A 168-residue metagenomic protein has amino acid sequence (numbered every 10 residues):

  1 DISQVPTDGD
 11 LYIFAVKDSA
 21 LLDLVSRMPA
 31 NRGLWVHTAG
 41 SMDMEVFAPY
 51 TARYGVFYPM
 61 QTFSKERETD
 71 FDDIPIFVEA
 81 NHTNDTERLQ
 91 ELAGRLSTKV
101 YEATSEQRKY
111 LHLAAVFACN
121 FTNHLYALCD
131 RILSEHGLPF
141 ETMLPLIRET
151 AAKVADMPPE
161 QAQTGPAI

Functional and structural regions predicted by a protein language model:
I2-T69: Rossmann-like NAD(P)(H) cofactor-binding subdomain of soluble oxidoreductases
P6, P59, P75, G165-A167: Proline-rich low-complexity regions
I13-F14, V78, P166-A167: Glycine- and other small-residue-rich loops at beta-strand/loop junctions that grip anionic moieties
D43-M44, F57-M60, E68, R108-Y110 (+3 more regions): Generic secondary-structure boundary/loop-capping signal
E68-D156: Internal alpha-helical scaffold of NAD(P)-dependent oxidoreductase catalytic cores
T150-I168: Interdomain hinge/lid region at the active-site interface of Rossmann-like NAD(P)-dependent oxidoreductases
